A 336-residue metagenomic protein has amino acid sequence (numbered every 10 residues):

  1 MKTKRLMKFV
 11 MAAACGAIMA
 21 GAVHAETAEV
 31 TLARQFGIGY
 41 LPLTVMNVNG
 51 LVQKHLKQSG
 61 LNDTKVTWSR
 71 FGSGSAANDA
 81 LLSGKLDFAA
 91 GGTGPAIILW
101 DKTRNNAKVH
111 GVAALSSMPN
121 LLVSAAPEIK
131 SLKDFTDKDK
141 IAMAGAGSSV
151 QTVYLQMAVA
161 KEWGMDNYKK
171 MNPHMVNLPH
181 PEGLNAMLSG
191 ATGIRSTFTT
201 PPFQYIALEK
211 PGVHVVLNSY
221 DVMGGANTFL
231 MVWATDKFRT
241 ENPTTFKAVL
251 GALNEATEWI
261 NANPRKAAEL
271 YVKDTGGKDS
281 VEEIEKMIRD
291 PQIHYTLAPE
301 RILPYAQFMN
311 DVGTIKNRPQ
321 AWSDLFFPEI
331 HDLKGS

Functional and structural regions predicted by a protein language model:
M1-M11: Bacterial N-terminal signal peptides that target proteins for export
C15, L61-V66, D166-P173, T275-M287 (+1 more regions): Short, surface-exposed acidic
A20-A25: Sec/Tat signal peptide C-region and signal peptidase I cleavage site
E26-Y168, H174-N177, R195-P201, G225-A226: Short, glycine-/small- and polar/acidic-enriched structural segments that line small-molecule recognition paths
G50, K54, S75, D79 (+14 more regions): Solvent-exposed, polar/charged alpha-helical surfaces in well-ordered, non-transmembrane soluble domains, broadly
R104, V176, P181-V272: Pocket-lining segment of extracytoplasmic ligand-binding domains
R239-K316: Secondary-structure end/capping motifs
M309-S336: Conserved C-terminal helix/tail region of periplasmic/extracytoplasmic solute-binding proteins
